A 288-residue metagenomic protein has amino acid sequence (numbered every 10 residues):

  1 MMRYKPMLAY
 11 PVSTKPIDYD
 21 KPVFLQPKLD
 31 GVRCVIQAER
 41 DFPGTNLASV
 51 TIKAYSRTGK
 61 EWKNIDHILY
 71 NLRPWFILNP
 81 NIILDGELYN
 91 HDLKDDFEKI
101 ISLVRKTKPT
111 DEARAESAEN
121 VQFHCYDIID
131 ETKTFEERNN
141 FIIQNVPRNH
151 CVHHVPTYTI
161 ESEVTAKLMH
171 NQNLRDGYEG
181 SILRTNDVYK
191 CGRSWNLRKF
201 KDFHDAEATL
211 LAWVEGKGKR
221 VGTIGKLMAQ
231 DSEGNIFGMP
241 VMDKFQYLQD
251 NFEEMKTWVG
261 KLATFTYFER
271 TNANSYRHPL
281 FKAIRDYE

Functional and structural regions predicted by a protein language model:
M1-D20, L25: Charged, flexible boundary elements
P16-H150, Y287: Covalent nucleotidyltransferase
L29-D30, Y126, L183, A273 (+1 more regions): Single, functionally critical "micro-switch" positions that shape active/binding sites and transmembrane helices
V32-G86, K190-E288: Classical nucleotidyltransferase
G86-L88, C125-D130, P156-T159, T185-D187 (+2 more regions): Short, structured patches in soluble enzyme cores that scaffold and shape functional sites
R148-Y158: Short, basic, glycine/proline-bearing loop/turn elements
P156-H204: Amphipathic alpha-helical
